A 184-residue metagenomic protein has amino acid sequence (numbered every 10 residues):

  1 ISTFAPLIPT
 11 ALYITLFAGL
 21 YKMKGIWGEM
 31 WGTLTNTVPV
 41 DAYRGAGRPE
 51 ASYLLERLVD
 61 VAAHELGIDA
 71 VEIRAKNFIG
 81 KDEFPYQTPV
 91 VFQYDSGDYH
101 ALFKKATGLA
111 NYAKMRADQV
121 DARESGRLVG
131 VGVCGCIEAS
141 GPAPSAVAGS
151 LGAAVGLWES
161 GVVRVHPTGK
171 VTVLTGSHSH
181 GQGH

Functional and structural regions predicted by a protein language model:
I1-A51, R123-H184: Gly/Pro-rich active-site capping loops and adjacent beta-alpha segments that organize cofactor/substrate pockets
V38-R116: N-terminal leader/propeptide and maturation segments of large enzyme subunits in energy/redox metabolism and hydrolases
